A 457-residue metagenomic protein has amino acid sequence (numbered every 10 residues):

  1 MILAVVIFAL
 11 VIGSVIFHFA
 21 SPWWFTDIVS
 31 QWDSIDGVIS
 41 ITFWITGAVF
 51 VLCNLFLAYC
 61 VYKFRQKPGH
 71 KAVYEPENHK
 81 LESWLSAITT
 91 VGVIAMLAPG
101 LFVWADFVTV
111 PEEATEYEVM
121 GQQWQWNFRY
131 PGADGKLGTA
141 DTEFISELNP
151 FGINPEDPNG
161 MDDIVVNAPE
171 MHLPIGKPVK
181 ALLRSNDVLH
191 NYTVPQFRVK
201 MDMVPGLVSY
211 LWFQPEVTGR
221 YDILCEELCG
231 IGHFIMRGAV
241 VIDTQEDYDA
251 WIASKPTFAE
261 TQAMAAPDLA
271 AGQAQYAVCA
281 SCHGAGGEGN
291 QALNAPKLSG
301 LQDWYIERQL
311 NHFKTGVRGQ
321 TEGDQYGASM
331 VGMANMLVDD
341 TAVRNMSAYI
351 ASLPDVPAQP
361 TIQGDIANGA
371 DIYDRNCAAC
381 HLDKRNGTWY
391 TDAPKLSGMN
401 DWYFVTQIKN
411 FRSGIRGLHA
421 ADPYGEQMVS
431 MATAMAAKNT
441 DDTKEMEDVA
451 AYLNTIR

Functional and structural regions predicted by a protein language model:
M1-F19, A48-L55: Alpha-helical transmembrane segments of integral membrane proteins, especially early/N-terminal helices
V15-I39, V61-A266: Non-transmembrane, membrane-proximal soluble domains of secreted or membrane proteins
P215, E227, Q273-H283, N294-R308 (+1 more regions): Extended non-catalytic domains of envelope/secretory-pathway proteins
M236, N290-K297, F313-R344, I350-L353 (+3 more regions): Axial heme c-ligation environment in periplasmic c-type cytochrome domains
V241-F258, D340-A358: Short, structured interface segments
E260-N290, Q302, T341, T361-N386 (+1 more regions): Sequence/structural segment immediately N-terminal to covalent heme-attachment motifs in c-type and related
G300-D303, Q309, G398-N400, Q407: Extracellular/lumenal glycan-associated surfaces
